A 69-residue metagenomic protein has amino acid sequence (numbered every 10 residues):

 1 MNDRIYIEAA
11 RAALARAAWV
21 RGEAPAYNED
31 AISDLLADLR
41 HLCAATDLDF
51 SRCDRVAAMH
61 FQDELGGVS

Functional and structural regions predicted by a protein language model:
M1-D3, Q62-S69: Short intrinsically disordered terminal tails
M1-D30: N-terminal acidic leader/helix
A12, L42, G66-V68: Short amphipathic alpha-helical "recognition" segments used for binding
W19-A26, H41, A45, D63: General structural signal for alpha-helix termini and helix-helix connectors
N28-R55: An amphipathic alpha-helical micro-motif enriched in hydrophobic residues with embedded/adjacent acidic residues
V56-H60: Short acidic/histidine-centered micro-motifs embedded in hydrophobic/aromatic stretches that mark compact functional
